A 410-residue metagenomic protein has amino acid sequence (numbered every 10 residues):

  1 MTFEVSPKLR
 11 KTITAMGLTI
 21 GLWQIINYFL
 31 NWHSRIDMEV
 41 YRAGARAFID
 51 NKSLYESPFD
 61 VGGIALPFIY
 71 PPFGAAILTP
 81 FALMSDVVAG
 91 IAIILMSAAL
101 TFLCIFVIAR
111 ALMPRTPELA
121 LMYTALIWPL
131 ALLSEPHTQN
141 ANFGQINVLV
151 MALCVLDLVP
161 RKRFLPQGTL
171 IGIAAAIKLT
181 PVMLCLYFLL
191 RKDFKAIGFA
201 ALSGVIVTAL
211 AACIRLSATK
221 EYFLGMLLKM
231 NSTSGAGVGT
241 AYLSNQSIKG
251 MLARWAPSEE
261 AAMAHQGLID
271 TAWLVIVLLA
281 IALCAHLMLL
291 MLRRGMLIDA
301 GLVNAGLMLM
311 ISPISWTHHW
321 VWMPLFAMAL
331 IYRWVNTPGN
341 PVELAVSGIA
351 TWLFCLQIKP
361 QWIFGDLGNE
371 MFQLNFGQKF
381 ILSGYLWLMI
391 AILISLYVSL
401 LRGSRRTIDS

Functional and structural regions predicted by a protein language model:
T2-Q167, F194-T317, R405-D409: Primarily membrane-embedded glycan-assembly and transfer machineries that use lipid-linked glycans
L78-A82, N147, A174, T180-D193: Hydrophobic alpha-helical segments with transmembrane-like composition
M96-L100, Q145-L153, A174-T180, A201 (+2 more regions): Membrane-embedded alpha-helical segments of multi-pass membrane proteins, especially the transmembrane helices
G168-I171, A218-M226, W320-L325, P341-S347 (+1 more regions): A cytosolic-side transmembrane-helix exit/cap motif
I171-F188, I311-W322: Transmembrane helices and adjacent periplasmic/lumenal helix-loop junctions of polyprenol-phosphate-dependent
V182-A209, R333-T337: Perimembrane helix-loop-helix junctions
L283-M288, V321-V335: Alpha-helical transmembrane segments in multipass membrane proteins, preferentially the mid-helix core
A329-S410: Aromatic-enriched
